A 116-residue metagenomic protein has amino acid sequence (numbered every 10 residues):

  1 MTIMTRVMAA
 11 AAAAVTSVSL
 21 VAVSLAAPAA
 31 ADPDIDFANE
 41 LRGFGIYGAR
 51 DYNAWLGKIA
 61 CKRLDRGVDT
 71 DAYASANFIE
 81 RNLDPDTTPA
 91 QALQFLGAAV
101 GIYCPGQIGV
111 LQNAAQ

Functional and structural regions predicted by a protein language model:
T2-V15: Bacterial N-terminal signal peptides that target proteins for export
A13-V23: Hydrophobic alpha-helical membrane segments, chiefly transmembrane helices and signal peptide h-regions, characterized
V21-D36: C-terminal region of N-terminal signal peptides and the immediate post-cleavage residues of exported proteins
A26-A30, Y47-R50, L64-V68, P85-T87: A short, ordered amphipathic alpha-helix with a cationic face
P33-Y47: Short N-terminal segments immediately surrounding and downstream of signal-peptide cleavage
G43-K62, Q91: Folded interaction domains in cell-surface recognition and envelope-stress signaling
I59-Q116: Extracytosolic low-complexity repeat regions of secreted or lipid-anchored proteins
